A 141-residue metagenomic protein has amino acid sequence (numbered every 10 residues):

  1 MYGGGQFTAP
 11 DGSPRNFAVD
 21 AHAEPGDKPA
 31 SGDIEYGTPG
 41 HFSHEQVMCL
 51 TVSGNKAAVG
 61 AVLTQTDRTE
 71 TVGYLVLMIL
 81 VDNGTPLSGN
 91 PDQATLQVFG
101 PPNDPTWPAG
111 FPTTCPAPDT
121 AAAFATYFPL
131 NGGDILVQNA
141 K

Functional and structural regions predicted by a protein language model:
M1-Q6: Boundary/junction segments of secreted and surface-exposed precursor proteins
A9, S13-N83: Predominantly extracellular/secreted and cell-surface proteins with exposed, flexible low-complexity segments
L87-S88: Short glycine/proline/serine/threonine-rich loop/turn segments at secondary-structure transition edges
P91-K141: C-terminal partner/receptor-binding element of secreted or periplasmic proteins
